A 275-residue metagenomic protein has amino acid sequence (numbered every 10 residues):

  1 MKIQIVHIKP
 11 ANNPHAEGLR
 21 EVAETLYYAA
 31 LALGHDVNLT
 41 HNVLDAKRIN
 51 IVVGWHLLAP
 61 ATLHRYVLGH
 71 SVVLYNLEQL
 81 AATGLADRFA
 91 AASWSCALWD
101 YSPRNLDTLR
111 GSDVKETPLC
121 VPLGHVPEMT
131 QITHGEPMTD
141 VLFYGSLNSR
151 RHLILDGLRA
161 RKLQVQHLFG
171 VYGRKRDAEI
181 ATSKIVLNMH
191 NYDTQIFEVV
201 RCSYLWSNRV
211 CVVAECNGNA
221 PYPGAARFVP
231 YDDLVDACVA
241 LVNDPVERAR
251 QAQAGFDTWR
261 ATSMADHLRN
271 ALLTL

Functional and structural regions predicted by a protein language model:
I3-A11, R20-L31, H35, G111 (+2 more regions): Catalytic binding pocket for nucleotide-activated donors in carbohydrate/polymer assembly enzymes
Q4-V114, T194: Extended catalytic core of nucleotide-activated donor transferases of GT-like folds
N38-H41, C120, H167-F169: A structural preference for short, hydrophobic beta-strand core positions in alpha/beta folds
H41-L44, W55-A59, Y101-D107, V126-P127 (+3 more regions): Short, polar loop motifs at secondary-structure junctions
C120-Q131: Short beta-strand->alpha-helix junction loop in the catalytic core of nucleotide-activated group-transfer enzymes
T133-S149: Conserved donor-binding/catalytic core segment of Leloir-type glycosyltransferases
N148-A160: A conserved mid-protein helix/loop that constitutes part of the nucleotide-sugar donor-binding site
